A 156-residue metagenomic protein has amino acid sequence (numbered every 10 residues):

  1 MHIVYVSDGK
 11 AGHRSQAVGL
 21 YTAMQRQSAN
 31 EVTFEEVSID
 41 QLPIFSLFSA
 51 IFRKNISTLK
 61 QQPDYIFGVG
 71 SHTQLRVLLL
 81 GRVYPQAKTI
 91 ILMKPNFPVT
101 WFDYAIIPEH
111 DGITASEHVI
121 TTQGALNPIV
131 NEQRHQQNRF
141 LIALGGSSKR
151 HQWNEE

Functional and structural regions predicted by a protein language model:
M1-I56, Q61: N-terminal pre-catalytic "stem/leader" segment of glycosyltransferase-like enzymes
H2, D64-Y65, K88, Y104: Structural motif
V6, L92, A143-G145: Short hydrophobic segments within beta-strands
S7-G9, V69-H72: Structural motif
A17, Q25, L75-K88: Glycosyltransferases and closely related glycan-assembly transferases that use nucleotide-activated donors
I56-D64, R82-Y84, F97-W101, Q133-Q137: Flexible, charged surface loops at secondary-structure boundaries
G68-V69, K88-K94, P108: Short beta-strand elements of ligand-binding domains
V99-E155: A nucleotide-sugar donor-handling region in carbohydrate enzymes
